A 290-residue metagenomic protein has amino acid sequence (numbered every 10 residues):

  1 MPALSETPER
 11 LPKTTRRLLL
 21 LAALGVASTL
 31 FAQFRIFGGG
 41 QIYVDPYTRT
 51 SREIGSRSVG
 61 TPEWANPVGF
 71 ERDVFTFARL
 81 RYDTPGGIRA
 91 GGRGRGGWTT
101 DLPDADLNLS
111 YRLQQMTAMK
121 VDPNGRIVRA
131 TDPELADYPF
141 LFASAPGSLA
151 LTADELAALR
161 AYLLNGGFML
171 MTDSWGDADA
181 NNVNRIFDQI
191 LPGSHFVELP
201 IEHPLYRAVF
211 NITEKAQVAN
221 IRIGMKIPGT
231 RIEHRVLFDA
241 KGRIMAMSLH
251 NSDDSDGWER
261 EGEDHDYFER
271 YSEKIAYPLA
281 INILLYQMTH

Functional and structural regions predicted by a protein language model:
A3-L20: Bacterial N-terminal signal peptides that target proteins for export
R17-T29: Bacterial N-terminal signal peptides
A32-F140, P146-G147, D253-D254, R260-H290: Aromatic-Pro/Gly-enriched surface loop or interdomain linker that acts as a lid/target-recognition segment
G38-I42, P46-S51, G55-S58, I88-R89 (+3 more regions): An acidic, glycine-rich "communication" segment
F77, F140-A180: Short alpha-beta junction capping motif
L80-D83, A143-P146, T172-W175, L199-E202 (+1 more regions): Active-site-proximal beta-strand/loop segments in catalytic clefts of secreted hydrolases
D106-S110, L156, R160, A180-N184 (+2 more regions): Extracytoplasmic/secreted envelope proteins and their assembly/folding machinery, especially bacterial periplasmic
M119-A130, M171-W175, S194-E202: Surface-exposed patches in mature extracellular/periplasmic domains of secreted proteins
